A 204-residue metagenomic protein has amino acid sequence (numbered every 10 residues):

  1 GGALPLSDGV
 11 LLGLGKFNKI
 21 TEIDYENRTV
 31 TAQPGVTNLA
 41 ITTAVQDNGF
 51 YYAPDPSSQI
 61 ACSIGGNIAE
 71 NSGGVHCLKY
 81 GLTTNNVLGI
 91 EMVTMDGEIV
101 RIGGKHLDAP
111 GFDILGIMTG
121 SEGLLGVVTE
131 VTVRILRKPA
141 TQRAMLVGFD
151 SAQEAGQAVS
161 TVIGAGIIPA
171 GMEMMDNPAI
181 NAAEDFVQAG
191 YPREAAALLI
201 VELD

Functional and structural regions predicted by a protein language model:
G1-F17, A32-P34: Glycine-rich N-terminal segment of FAD-binding domains in flavoprotein oxidoreductases, spanning the beta-loop-helix
G2, S72, L203-D204: Short, intrinsically disordered, charge-balanced linker/junction segments flanking boundaries in proteins
L6-S7, N181-P192: Short glycine/threonine-rich loop-to-helix capping motif typified by GTGT followed within a few residues by an Asp-Pro
G9, N27-T31, L198: A generic structural signal for beta-strand entry/edge sites
L11, G89, L146, L198-I200: Conserved hydrophobic/aromatic beta-strand scaffold that supports enzyme active sites
N18-M175: FAD-binding subdomain of flavoenzyme oxidoreductases
M172-E184: Short, glycine- and small/hydrophobic-rich beta-strand elements in well-ordered beta-sheets
Y191-D204: A conserved active-site cap/scaffold subdomain adjacent to cofactor or substrate pockets
